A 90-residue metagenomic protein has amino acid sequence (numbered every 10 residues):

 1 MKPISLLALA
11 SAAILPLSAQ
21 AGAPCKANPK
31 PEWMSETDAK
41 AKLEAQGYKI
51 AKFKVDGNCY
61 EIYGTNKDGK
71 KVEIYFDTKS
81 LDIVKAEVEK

Functional and structural regions predicted by a protein language model:
M1-Q20: Classic N-terminal secretory signal peptides
Q20-P29: Cleaved targeting-peptide boundary
P29-G57: N-terminal targeting signals for Sec/Tat export/insertion, comprising classic cleavable signal peptides
L43, D56, I62-T65, F76 (+1 more regions): Conserved histidines in hydrophobic membrane contexts and catalytic metal-binding motifs
K67-G69: Glycine-centered tight beta-turn/hairpin loop motif at sheet-sheet or coil-to-beta transitions
V72-I74, V84: Short beta-strand segments
L81-K90: Short, low-complexity, Pro/Ser/Thr/Gly-rich segments in the mature regions of secreted, periplasmic
